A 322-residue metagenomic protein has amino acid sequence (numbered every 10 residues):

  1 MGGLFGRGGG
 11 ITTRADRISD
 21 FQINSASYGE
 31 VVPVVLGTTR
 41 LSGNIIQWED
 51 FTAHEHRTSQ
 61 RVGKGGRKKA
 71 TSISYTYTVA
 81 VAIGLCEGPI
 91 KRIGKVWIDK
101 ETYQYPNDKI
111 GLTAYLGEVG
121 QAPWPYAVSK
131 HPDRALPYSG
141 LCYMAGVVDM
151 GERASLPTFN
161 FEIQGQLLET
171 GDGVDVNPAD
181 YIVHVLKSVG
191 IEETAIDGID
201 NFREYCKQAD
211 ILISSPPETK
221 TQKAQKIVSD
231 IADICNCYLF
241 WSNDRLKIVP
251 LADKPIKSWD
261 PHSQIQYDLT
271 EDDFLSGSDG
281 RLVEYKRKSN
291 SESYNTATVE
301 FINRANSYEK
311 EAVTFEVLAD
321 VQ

Functional and structural regions predicted by a protein language model:
M1-E55, G88-R92, G171-Q322: C-terminal extracytoplasmic interaction modules
T39-T170: Signature of Asx- and small-polar-rich beta-strand/turn repeats characteristic of beta-solenoid architectures
